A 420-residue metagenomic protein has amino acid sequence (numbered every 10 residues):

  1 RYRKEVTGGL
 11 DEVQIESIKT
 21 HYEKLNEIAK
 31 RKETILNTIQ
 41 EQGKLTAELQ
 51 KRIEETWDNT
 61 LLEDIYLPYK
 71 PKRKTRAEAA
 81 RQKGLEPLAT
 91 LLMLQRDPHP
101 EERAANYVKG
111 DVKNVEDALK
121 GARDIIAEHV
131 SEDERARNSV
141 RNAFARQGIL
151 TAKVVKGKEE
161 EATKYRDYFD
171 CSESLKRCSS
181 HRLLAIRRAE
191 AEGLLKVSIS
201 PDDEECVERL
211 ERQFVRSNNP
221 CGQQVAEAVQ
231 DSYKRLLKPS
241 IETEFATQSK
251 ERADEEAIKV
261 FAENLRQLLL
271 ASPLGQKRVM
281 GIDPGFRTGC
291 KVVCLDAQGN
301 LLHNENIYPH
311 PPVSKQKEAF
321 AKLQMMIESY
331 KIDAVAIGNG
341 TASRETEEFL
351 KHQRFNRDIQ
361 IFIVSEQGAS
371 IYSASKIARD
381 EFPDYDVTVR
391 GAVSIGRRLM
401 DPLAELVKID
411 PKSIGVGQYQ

Functional and structural regions predicted by a protein language model:
R1-G9: Feature marking long nucleic-acid-engaging regions of large polymerase/nuclease enzymes
G9-L10, P383-Y385, L406: Short, polar/flexible loop-turn hinges at active-site or ligand-entry regions and domain interfaces
V13-E27: Alpha-helical interaction/regulatory segments in DNA maintenance proteins
Q14, I28-R31, T38, Q42-G281 (+4 more regions): Duplex nucleic acid-engaging cores and interfaces of nucleic-acid transaction enzymes
E16, M93-Q95, S413-Y419: Short linear loop/turn motifs
R81-K83, E102, R398-Q420: Extended compositionally biased segments used for macromolecular assembly or nucleic-acid engagement
